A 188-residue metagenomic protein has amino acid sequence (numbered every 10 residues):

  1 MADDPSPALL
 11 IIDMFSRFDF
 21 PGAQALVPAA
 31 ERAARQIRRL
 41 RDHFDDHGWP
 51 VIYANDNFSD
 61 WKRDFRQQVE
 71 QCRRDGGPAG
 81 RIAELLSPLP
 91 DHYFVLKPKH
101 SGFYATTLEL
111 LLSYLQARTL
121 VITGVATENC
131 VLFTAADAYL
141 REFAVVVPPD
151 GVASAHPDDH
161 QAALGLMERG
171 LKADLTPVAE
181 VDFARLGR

Functional and structural regions predicted by a protein language model:
M1-A8, R39-H47, Q71-R188: Active-site-adjacent betaalpha module
P5, A23-D56: A short alpha/beta connector and helix-capping loop motif
A8-M14: N-terminal nucleotide-binding beta1-loop-alpha1 segment
R17-F18, Q24: A short, flexible beta-alpha/helix-coil linker loop
F18-D19, S59-R66, E84-F94: Short, basic/glycine-rich phosphate-binding loops at helix/coil junctions that contact nucleotide phosphates
A23-L26, R66-V69, L120: Short, basic, glycine/proline-bearing loop/turn elements
P50-V51, N55-E70: Early exported N-terminus immediately downstream of N-terminal targeting peptides
